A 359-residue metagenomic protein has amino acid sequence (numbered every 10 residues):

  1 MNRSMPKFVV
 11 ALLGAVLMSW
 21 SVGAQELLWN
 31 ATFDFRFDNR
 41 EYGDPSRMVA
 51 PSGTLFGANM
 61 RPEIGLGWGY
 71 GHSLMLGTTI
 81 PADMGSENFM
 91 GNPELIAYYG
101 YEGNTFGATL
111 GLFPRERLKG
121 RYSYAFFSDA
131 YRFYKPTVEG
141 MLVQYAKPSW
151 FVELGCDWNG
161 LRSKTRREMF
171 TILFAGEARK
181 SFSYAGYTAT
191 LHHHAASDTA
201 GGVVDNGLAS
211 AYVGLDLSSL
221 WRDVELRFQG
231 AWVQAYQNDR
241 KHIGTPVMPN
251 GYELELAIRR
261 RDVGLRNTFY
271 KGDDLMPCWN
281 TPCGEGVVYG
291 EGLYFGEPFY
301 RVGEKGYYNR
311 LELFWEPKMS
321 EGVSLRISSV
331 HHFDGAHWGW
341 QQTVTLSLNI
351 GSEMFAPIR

Functional and structural regions predicted by a protein language model:
N2-V10: Bacterial N-terminal signal peptides that target proteins for export
V10-S19: Bacterial N-terminal signal peptides
L17, A50, M84-E87, L161-K164 (+1 more regions): A generic structural signal for short coil/turn motifs at secondary-structure boundaries
V22-Y101, W340-G351, F355-R359: Beta-barrel outer-membrane channel/assembly domains of diderm bacteria
P45-A50, Y124-A125, V288-Y294: Flexible, solvent-exposed loop segments that connect beta-strands
F56, F89-G91, K135, E168 (+1 more regions): Short, glycine/acidic-rich beta->alpha junctions
G57, I96, K147-N159, T165 (+1 more regions): Exposed, low-structure sequence patches enriched in small/polar residues
H72-N159, T268-D274: Outer membrane beta-barrel
